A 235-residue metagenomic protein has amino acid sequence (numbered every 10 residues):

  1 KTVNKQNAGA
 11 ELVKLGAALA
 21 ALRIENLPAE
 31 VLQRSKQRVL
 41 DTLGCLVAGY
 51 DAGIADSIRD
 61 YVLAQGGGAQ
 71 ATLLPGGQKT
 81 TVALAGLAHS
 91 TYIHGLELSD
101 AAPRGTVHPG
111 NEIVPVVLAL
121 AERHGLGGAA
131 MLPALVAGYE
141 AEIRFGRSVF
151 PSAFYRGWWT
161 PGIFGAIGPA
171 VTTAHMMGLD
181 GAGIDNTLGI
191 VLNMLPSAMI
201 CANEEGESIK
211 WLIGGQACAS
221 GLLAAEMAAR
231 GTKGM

Functional and structural regions predicted by a protein language model:
K1-M235: N-terminal core-entry segment
